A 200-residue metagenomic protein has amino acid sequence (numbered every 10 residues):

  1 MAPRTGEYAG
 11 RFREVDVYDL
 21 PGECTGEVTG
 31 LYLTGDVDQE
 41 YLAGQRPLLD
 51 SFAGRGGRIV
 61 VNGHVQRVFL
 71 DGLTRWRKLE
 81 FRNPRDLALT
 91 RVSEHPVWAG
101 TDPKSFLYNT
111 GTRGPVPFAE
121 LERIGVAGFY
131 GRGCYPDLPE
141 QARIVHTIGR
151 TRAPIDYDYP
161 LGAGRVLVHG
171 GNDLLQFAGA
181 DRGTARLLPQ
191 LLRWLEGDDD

Functional and structural regions predicted by a protein language model:
M1-G30, V65, L175, L192-D200: Aromatic-Pro/Gly-enriched surface loop or interdomain linker that acts as a lid/target-recognition segment
P3, A43-P47, G179-R182: Generic recognition of short, well-ordered alpha-helical segments
T5-R11, L87-A180, D199: Catalytic beta-strand/loop cores that center a nucleophilic Ser/Cys/Thr and support acyl-enzyme chemistry
V15-L20, G44-P47, T151-I155: Alpha-helical scaffolding within the catalytic cores of extracellular/periplasmic polymer-degrading hydrolases
L20-E23, V37-A43: Acidic-and-aromatic substrate-binding clefts and catalytic sites of carbohydrate-active enzymes
T29-T34, V60, V166-G170: Structural motif
Q39-P117, L187: A glycine-rich, often tryptophan-bearing local segment used as a flexible ligand/cofactor-contacting loop or short
D71-L73, A178-D181: A short, polar/proline- and glycine-enriched secondary-structure boundary/capping micro-motif
